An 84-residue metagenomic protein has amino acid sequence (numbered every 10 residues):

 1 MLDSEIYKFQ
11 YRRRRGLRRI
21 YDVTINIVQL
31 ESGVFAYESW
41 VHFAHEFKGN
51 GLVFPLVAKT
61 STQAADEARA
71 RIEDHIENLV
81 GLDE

Functional and structural regions predicted by a protein language model:
M1-T24, E46-K48, E84: Negatively charged, low-complexity tracts enriched in Asp/Glu with abundant Ser/Thr
E5, G16, G33-E38, V53 (+1 more regions): Broad hydrophobic/π-residue packing in well-ordered secondary structure
Y7-F9, V23-I27, Y37-S39, A64 (+2 more regions): Hydrophobic beta-strand residues in large extracellular and virion-surface proteins
V23-L52: A short, structured beta-strand/loop element
H45-E84: Mixed-charge, Lys/Arg-enriched low-complexity segments
